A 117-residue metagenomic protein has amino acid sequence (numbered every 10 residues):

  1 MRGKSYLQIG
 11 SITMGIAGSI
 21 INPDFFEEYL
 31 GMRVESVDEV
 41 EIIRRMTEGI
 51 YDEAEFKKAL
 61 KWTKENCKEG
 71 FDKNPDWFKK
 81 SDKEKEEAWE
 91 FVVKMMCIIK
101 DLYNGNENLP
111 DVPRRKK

Functional and structural regions predicted by a protein language model:
M1-K117: An N-terminal assembly and electron-transfer interface module characteristic of large anaerobic redox and radical
